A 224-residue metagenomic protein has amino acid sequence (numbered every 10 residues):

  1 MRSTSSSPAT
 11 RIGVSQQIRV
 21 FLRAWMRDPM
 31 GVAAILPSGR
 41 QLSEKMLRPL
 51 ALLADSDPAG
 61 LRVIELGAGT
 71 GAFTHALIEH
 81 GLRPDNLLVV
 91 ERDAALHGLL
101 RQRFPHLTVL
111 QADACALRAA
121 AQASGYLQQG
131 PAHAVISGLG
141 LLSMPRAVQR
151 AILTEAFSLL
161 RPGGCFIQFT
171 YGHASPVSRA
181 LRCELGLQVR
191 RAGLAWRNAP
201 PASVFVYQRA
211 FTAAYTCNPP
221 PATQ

Functional and structural regions predicted by a protein language model:
Q16-A54: Class I SAM-dependent methyltransferase Rossmann-like catalytic core, especially the SAM/SAH-binding loop
P58-G69: Conserved class I S-adenosyl-L-methionine
T70-L82: Conserved SAM-binding loop of SAM-dependent methyltransferases across substrates and taxa, primarily the Class I
D93, D113: Conserved SAM/SAH-binding beta-strand->alpha-helix loop
L100-R101: Conserved SAM-binding loop
R150-P162: A short glycine-rich, Lys/Arg-flanked "PGG" loop and its adjoining helix->strand segment in the class I
G163-T170: Conserved beta-strand signature within the Rossmann-like core of class I S-adenosyl-L-methionine
R182-Q224: Class I S-adenosyl-L-methionine
